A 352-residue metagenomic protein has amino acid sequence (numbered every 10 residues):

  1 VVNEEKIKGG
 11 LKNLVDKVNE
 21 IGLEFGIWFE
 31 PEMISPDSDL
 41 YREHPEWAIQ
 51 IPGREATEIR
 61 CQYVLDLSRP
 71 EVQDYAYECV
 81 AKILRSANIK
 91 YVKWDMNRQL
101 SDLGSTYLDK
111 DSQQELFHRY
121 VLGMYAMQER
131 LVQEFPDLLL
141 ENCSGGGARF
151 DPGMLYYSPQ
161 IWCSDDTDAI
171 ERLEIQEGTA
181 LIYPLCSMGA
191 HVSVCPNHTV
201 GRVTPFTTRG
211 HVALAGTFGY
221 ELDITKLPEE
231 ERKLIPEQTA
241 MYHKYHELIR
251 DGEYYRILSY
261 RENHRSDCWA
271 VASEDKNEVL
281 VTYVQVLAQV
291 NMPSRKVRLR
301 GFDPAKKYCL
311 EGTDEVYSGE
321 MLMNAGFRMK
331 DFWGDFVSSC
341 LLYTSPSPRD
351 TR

Functional and structural regions predicted by a protein language model:
V1-R42, D74-Y75, R119-A126: Aromatic- and glycine-enriched glycan-recognition loops and surfaces that form the carbohydrate-binding subsites
V18, L140, A213, V281 (+1 more regions): Conserved, mostly hydrophobic/aromatic
F25-I27, V92-W94, E141-N142: Hydrophobic faces of well-ordered beta-strands that scaffold small-molecule active sites in alpha/beta enzyme cores
S35-D74, H118-T225: Glycan-recognition surfaces
E71-V92: An active-site-proximal structural segment forming one wall of the substrate-binding cleft that immediately precedes
G210-Y254: Catalytic cores of secreted or luminal carbohydrate-active enzymes
Y260-P304: Carbohydrate-binding surface patches
Y343-R352: Single conserved hydrophobic/aromatic residue that forms the stacking wall/gate of nucleotide- or nucleobase-binding
